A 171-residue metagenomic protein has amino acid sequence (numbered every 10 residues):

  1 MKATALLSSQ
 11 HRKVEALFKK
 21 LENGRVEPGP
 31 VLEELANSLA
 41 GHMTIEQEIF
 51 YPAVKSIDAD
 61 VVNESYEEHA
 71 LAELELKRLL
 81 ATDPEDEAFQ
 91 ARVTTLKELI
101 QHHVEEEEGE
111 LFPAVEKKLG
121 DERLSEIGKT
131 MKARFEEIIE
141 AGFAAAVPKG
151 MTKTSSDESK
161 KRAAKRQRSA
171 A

Functional and structural regions predicted by a protein language model:
M1-A171: Small-residue-biased structural context
